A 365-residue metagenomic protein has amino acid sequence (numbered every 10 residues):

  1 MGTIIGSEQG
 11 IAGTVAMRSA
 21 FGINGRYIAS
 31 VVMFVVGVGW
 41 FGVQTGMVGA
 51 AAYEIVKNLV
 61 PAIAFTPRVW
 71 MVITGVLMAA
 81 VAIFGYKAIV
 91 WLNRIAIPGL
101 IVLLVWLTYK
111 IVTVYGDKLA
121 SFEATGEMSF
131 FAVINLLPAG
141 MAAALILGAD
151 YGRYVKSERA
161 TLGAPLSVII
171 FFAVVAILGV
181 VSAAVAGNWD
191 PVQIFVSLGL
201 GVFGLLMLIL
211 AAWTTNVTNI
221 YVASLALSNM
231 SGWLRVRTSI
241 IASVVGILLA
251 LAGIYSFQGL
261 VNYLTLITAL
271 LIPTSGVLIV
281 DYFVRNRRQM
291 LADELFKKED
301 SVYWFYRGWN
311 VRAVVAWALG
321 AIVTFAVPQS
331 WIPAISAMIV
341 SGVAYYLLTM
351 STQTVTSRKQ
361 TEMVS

Functional and structural regions predicted by a protein language model:
M1-S19, S30-G39, T349-S357: Juxtamembrane transmembrane-helix boundary signature
T3-I4, A20, A50-V60, I73-A96 (+5 more regions): Membrane-water interface regions at transmembrane-helix termini and the short interhelical loops of multi-pass membrane
R26-P61, W213-N229: Hydrophobic transmembrane alpha-helices that form the core helical bundles of multi-pass secondary transporters
S30-V31, N58-F84, P98-L107, S129-L145 (+4 more regions): Transmembrane alpha-helical segments of multi-pass small-molecule transport proteins
K57-P67, K87-A96, P191-F203, L227-I241 (+3 more regions): Transmembrane helix-loop boundary segments of multi-pass membrane transporters
V69, I73-K110, A124, L162-V168 (+2 more regions): Membrane-interface loop-to-helix entry segments
T108-V114, F122-A184, V196-V217, S275 (+1 more regions): Hydrophobic, membrane-embedded alpha-helices of multi-pass small-molecule transporters
S275-Y346, S351, V355-S365: C-terminal membrane-solvent junction of multi-pass transporters and transport-like membrane proteins
